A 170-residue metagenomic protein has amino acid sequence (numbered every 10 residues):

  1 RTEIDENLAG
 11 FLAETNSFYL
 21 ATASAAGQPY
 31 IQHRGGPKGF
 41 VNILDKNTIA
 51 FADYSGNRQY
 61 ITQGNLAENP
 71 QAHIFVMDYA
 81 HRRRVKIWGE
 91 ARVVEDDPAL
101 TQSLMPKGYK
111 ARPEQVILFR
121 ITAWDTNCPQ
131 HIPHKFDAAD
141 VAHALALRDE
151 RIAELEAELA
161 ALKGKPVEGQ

Functional and structural regions predicted by a protein language model:
R1-Q170: Binding-site signature for planar aromatic cofactors or substrates
